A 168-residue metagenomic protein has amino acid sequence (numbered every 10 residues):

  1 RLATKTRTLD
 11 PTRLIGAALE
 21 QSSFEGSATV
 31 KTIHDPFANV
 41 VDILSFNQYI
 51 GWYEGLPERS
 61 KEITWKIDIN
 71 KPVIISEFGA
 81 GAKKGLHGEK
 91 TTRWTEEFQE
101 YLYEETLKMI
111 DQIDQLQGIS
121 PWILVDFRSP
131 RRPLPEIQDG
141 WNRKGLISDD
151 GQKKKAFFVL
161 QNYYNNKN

Functional and structural regions predicted by a protein language model:
L2-G26, H34-N168: Substrate-binding clefts and catalytic carboxylate motifs of secreted carbohydrate-active enzymes
T29: Non-catalytic beta-sheet/beta-sandwich ligand-binding modules that flank or precede catalytic cores
